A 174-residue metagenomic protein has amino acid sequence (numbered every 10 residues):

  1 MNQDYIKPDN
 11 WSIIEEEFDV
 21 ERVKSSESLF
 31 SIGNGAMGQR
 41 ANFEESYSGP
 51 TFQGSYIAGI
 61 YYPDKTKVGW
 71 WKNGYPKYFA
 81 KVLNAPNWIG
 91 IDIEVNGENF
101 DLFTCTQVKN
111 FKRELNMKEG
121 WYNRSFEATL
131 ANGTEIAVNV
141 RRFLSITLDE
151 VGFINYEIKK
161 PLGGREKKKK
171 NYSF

Functional and structural regions predicted by a protein language model:
N2-F174: Beta-sandwich/jelly-roll carbohydrate-recognition scaffolds of carbohydrate-active enzymes
